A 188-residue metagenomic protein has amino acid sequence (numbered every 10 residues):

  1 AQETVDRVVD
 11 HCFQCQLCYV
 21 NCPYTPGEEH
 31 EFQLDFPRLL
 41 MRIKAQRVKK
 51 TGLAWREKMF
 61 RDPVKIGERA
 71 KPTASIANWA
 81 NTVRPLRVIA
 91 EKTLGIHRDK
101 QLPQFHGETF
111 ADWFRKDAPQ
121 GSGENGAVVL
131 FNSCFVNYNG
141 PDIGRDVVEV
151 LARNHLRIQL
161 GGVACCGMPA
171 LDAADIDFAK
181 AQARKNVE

Functional and structural regions predicted by a protein language model:
A1-C165, P169-E188: Iron-sulfur-cluster electron-transfer modules
